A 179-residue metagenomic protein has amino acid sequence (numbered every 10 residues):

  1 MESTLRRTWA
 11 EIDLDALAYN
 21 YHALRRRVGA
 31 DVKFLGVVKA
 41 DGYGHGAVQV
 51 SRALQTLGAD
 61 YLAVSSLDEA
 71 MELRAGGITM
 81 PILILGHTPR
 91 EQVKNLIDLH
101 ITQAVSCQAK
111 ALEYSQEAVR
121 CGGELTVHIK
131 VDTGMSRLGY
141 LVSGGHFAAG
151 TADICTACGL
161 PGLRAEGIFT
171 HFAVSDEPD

Functional and structural regions predicted by a protein language model:
E2-T4, T8-E11, A16-Y19, A30-D179: Active-site-proximal beta-alpha core segment in soluble small-molecule metabolic enzymes
R27: Conserved PLP-enzyme active-site core in the AAT-like
